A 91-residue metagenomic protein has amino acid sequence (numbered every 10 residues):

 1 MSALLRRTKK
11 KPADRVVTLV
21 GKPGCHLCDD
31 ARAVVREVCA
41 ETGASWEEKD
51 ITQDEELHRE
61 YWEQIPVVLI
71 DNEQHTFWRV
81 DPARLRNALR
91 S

Functional and structural regions predicted by a protein language model:
M1-K11, A40-E41, T52, R84 (+1 more regions): Non-globular targeting/processing and membrane-anchoring segments
R7-V38: Local sequence-structure signature of Cys/Sec-based thiol-disulfide redox active-site neighborhoods
E41-G43, W62: Short, well-ordered coil/turn elements that cap or connect secondary structure elements
A44-E55: Thiol-based oxidoreductase modules, predominantly thioredoxin-like and allied folds used for disulfide exchange
E56-E60: ABC ATPase NBD coupling module
W62-V68: Structural micro-motif
N72-S91: Non-catalytic, surface beta->alpha helical segment in thiol-disulfide oxidoreductase systems
